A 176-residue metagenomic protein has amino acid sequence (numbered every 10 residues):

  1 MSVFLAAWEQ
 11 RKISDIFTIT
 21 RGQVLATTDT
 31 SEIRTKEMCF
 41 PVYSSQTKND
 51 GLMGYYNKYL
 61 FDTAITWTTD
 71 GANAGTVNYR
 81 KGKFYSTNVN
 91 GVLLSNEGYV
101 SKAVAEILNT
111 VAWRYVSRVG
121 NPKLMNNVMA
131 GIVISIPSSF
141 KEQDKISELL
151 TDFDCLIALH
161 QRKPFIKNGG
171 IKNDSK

Functional and structural regions predicted by a protein language model:
M1-K176: Feature detects amphipathic, helix-rich regulatory segments
